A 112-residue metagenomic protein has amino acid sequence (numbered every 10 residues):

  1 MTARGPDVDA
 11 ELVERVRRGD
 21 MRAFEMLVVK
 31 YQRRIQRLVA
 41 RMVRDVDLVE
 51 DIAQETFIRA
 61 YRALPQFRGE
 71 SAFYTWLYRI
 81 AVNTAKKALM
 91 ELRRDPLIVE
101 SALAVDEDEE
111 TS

Functional and structural regions predicted by a protein language model:
T2-A3, R17-M26, Q36-E55: Short, charged helix-capping/linker segments at alpha-helix termini
T2-D9, D95-S112: Internal acidic/polar
D9-L12, A23-F24, I52, F73 (+1 more regions): Hydrophobic side chains within well-formed alpha-helices
R17-R18, F57-A72, E91-L92: Sigma70-family region 2
M21, Q32, V46, E50 (+2 more regions): A short, glycine- and basic residue-enriched loop/turn that sits immediately adjacent to a domain's principal
D51-I58, S71-N83: Structural recognition of an alpha-helix C-terminal capping motif at a helix-to-coil junction
P65-G69, R79-E100: Arg/Lys-rich amphipathic alpha helix in sigma70-family domain 2
